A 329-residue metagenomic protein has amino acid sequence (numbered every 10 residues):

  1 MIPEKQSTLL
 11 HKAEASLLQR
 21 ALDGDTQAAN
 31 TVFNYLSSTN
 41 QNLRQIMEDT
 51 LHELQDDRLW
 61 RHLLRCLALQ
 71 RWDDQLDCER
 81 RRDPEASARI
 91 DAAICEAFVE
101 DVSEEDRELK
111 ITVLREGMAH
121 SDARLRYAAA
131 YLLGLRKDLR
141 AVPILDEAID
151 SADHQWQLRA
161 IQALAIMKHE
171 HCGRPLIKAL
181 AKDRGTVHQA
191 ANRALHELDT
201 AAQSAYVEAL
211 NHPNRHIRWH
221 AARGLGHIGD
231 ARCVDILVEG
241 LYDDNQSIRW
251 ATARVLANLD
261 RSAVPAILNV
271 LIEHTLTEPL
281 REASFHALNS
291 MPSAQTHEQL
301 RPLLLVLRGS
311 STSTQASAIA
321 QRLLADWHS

Functional and structural regions predicted by a protein language model:
I2-D23, N30-S37, N42-L54, R61-L69 (+15 more regions): Structural detector for internal amphipathic alpha-helices that build alpha-solenoid repeat scaffolds
L67-L69, P302-G309: TPR/TPR-like (Sel1-like) alpha-helical repeat modules
E108-K110: Short alpha-helical hairpin
H297: Active-site glycine/GP-rich loop and adjacent strand/helix microenvironment that borders small-molecule binding pockets
